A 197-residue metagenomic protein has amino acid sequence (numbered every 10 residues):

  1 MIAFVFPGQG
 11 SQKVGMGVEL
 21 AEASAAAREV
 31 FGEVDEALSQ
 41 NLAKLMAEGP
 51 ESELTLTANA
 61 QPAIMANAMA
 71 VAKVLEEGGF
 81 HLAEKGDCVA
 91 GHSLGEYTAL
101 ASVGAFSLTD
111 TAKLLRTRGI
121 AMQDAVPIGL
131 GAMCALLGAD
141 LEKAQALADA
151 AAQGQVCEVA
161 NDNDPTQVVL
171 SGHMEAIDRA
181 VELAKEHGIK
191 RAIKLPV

Functional and structural regions predicted by a protein language model:
M1-I2, A132: Residues that mark the start of a beta-strand
I2-A90, L170: Helix-rich "cap/lid" substructures immediately adjacent to catalytic or cofactor-binding pockets
Q9-Q12, E36-L38, V103-V197: Alpha/beta catalytic cores of group-transfer enzymes, especially the acyltransferase/condensing modules of polyketide
G17, R28, N41, M65 (+1 more regions): Patatin-like phospholipase
A47-L54, T98-A99, K194-P196: A short small-residue
